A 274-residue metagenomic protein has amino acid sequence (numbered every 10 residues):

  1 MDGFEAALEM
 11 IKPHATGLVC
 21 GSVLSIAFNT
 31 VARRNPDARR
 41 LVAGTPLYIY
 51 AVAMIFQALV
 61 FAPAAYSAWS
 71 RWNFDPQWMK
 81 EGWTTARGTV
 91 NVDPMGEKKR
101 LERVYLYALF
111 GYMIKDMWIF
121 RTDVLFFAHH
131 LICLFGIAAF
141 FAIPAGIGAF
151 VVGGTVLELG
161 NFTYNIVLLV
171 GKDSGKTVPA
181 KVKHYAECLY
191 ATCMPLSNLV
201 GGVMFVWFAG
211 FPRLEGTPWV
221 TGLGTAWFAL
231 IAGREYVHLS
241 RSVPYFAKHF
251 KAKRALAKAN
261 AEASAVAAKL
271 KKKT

Functional and structural regions predicted by a protein language model:
M1-L157, V170-T274: Membrane-helix and juxtamembrane interface regions of eukaryotic multi-pass membrane proteins
T155-V156, G160-N165: Functional transmembrane alpha-helices
